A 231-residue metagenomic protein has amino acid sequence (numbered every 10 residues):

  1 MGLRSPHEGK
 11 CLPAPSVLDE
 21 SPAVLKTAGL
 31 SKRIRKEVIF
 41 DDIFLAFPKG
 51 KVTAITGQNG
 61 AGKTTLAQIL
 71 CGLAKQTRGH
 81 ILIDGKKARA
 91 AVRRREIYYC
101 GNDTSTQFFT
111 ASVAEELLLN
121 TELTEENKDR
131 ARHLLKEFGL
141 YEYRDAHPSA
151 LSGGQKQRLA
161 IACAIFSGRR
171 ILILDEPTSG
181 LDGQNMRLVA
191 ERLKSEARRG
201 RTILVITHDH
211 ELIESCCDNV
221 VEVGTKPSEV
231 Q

Functional and structural regions predicted by a protein language model:
T56-Q58: The feature captures the beta-strand-to-loop junction immediately N-terminal to the Walker
C71: Helix-to-loop junction immediately C-terminal to a conserved catalytic motif
G79-R93: Conserved ABC transporter NBD signature motif
E126-Y143: Conserved ABC ATPase "signature" region
H147-L151, Q155: Conserved ABC ATPase signature
L172-E176: Catalytic Walker B motif of ABC-type/P-loop ATPase nucleotide-binding domains
D182: ABC-family nucleotide-binding domains
